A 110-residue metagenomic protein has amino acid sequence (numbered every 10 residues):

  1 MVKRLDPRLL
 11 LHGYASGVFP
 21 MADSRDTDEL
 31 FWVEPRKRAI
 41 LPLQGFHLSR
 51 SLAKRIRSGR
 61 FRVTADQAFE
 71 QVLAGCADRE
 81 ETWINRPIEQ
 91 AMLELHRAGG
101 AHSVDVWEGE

Functional and structural regions predicted by a protein language model:
M1-G109: N-acyltransferase acceptor-side catalytic subdomain
